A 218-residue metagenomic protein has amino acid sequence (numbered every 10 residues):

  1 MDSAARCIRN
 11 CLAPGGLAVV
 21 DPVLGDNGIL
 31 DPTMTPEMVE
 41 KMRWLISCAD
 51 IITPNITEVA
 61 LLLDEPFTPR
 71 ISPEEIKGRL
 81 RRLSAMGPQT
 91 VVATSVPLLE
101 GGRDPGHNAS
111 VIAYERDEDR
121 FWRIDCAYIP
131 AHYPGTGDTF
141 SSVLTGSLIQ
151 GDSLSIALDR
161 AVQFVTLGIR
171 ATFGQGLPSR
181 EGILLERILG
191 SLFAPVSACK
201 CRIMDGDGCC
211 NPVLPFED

Functional and structural regions predicted by a protein language model:
M1-C7, T35-P36: Glycine-rich anion/phosphate-binding loops
N10-A18, M86-Q89: A short helix->loop->beta-strand "cap" motif at the edges of active sites that frequently abuts
L24-D26, E58, S95-L99, A127-P130 (+1 more regions): Glycine-rich beta-alpha junction loops
L30-F121: Conserved phosphate/ATP/ADP-binding segment of small-molecule kinases
R120-P134: Short pre-catalytic strand/loop immediately N-terminal to key active-site residues, enriched for Gly-Thr
F121-W122, S147-V162: Phosphate-handling active-site elements
H132-L154: Short, small-residue alpha-helix embedded
S155-D218: Charged C-terminal helix
